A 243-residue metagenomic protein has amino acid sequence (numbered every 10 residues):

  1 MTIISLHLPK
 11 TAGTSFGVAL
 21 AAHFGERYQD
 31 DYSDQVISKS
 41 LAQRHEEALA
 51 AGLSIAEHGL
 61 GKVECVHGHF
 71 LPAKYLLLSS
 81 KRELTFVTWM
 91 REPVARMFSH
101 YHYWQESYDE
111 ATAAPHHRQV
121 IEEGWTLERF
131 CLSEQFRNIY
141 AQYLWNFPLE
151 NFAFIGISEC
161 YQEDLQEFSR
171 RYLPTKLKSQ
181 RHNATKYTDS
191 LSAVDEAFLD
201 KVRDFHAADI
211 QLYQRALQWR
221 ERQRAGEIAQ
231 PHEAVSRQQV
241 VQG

Functional and structural regions predicted by a protein language model:
M1-I4: Extreme N-terminal starter segment of soluble prokaryotic enzymes
L6-F16: Glycine-rich phosphate-binding P-loop
A12, E92, A153-G156, F168 (+3 more regions): A residue-level signal for conserved active-site and pocket-lining positions in enzyme catalytic cores
S15-E26: A conserved segment at the C-terminal end of the G1
A19-L20, R171, A216: Hydrophobic residues on the short alpha-helix immediately C-terminal to a glycine-rich phosphate/catalytic loop
D30, V36-W89, V94-S179, H232: PAPS-dependent sulfotransferase catalytic domain
K39-G52, A56, G68-H69, L177-V241: PAPS-dependent sulfotransferase catalytic core
